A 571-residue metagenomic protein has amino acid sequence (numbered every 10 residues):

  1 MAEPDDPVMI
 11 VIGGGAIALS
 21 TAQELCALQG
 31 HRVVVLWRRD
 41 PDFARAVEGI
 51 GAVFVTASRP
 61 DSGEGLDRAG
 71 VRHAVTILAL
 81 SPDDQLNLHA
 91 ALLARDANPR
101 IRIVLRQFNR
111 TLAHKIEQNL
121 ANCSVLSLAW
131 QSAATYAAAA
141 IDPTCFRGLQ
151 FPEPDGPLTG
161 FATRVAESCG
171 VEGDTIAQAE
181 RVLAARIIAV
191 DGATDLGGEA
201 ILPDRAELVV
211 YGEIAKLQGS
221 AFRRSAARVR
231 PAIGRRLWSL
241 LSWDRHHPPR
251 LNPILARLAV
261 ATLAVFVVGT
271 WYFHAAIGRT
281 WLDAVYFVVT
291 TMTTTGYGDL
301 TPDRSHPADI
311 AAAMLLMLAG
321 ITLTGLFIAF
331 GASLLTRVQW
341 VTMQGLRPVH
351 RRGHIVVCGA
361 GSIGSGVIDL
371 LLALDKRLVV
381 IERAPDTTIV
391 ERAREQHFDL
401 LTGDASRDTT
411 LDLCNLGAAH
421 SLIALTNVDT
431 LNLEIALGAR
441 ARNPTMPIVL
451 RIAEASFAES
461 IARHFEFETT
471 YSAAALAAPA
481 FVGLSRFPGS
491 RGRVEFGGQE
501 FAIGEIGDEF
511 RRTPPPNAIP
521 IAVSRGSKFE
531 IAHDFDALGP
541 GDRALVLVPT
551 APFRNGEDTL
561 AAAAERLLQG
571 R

Functional and structural regions predicted by a protein language model:
M1-R571: Cytosolic regulatory regions of ion transport systems
